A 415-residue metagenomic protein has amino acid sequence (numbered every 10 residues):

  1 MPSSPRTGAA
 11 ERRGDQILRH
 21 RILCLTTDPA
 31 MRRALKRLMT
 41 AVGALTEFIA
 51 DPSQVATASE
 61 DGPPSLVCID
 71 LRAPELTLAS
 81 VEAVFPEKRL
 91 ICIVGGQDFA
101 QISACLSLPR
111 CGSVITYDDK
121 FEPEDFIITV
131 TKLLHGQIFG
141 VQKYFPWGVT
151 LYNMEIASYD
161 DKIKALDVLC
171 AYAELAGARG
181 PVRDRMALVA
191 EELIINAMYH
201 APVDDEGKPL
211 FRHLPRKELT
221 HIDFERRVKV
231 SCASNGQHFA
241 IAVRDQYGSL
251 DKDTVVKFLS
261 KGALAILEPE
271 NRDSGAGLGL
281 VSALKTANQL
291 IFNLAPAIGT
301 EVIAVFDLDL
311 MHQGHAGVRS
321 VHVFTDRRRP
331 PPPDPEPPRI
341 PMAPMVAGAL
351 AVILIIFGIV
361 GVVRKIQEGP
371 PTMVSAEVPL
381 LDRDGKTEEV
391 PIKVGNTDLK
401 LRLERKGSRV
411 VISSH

Functional and structural regions predicted by a protein language model:
L18-A30, L35-M39, E47-F48, A56 (+1 more regions): Conserved acidic segment of CheY-like receiver
G62-A73: Active-site beta3 strand of CheY-like receiver
V67, E87-Q101: A short, hydrophobic beta-strand element within the central beta-sheet of small alpha/beta folds
E75-S80, G96-I115: Alpha4 helix (beta4-alpha4-beta5 surface) of REC/receiver domains from two-component response regulators
F99-S103, F121-L188, Y199-H213, D253-V255 (+1 more regions): Bergerat-fold GHKL ATPase/HATPase_c domain
Y144-T150, M198-P335: Conserved beta-strand-loop-beta-strand hairpin that lines the nucleotide-binding pocket of ATP/GTP-utilizing enzymes
D334-M345: Short, low-complexity patches enriched in S/T/P/G
R364-P379: Ser/Thr/Pro/Gly-rich low-complexity linker/stalk segments immediately outside membranes or between
